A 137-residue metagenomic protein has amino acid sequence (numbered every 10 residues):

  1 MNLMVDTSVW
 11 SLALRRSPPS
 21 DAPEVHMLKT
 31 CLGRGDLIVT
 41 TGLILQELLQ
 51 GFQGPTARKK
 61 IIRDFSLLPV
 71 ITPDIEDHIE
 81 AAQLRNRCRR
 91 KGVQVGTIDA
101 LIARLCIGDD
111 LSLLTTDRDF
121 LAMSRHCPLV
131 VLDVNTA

Functional and structural regions predicted by a protein language model:
M1-V39, Q50-R63, A137: Short, well-structured N-terminal submotif of metal-dependent ribonuclease cores
N2, L37-T40, V70, L111-L113: A residue-level structural signature of the nucleotidyltransferase/glycosyltransferase Rossmann-like core
D6, T41-I44, T116: A secondary-structure boundary/capping signal
D6-T7, L48, A81, C106: Generic structural signal for small/hydrophobic residues in well-ordered secondary structure, especially within
W10, L45-L48, F120-L121: A generic structural signal for short hydrophobic patches within well-formed alpha-helices
R34-G35, D64-L68, K91, D109 (+1 more regions): Structured helix-beta-strand junction loops
P69-T116: Active-site neighborhoods of divalent-metal-dependent phosphate/nucleic-acid chemistry enzymes
A103, I107-A137: Acidic, PIN/NYN-like endoribonuclease modules and their adjacent C-terminal/linker elements
